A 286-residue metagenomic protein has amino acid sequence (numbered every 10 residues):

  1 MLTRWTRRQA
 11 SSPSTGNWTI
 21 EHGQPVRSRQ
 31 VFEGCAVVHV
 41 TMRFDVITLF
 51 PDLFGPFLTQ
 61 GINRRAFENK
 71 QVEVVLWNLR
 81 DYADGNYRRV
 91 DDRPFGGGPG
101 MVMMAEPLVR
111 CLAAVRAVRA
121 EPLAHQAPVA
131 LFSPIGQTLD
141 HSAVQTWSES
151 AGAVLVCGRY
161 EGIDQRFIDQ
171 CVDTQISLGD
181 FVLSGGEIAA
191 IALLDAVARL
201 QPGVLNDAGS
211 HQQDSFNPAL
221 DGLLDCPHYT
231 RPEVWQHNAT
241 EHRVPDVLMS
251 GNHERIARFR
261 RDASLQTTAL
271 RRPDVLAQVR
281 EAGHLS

Functional and structural regions predicted by a protein language model:
T3-N17: Low-acidity, Ser/Thr- and Arg-rich intrinsically disordered low-complexity segments
T41-D81: Glycine-rich, flexible N-terminal cofactor/catalytic loop recognition
L76-G97: Short, surface-exposed acidic-centric catalytic microdomains
V90-C111: Short, structured active-site "lid" loops
M104-R159, Q165, P202: S-adenosyl-L-methionine/SAH cofactor-binding core of RNA-modifying enzymes
I163, F167-P218: Structured adenosyl-cofactor binding patch, chiefly the S-adenosyl-L-methionine
N217-R280, L285: Long, charged alpha-helical interface segments
